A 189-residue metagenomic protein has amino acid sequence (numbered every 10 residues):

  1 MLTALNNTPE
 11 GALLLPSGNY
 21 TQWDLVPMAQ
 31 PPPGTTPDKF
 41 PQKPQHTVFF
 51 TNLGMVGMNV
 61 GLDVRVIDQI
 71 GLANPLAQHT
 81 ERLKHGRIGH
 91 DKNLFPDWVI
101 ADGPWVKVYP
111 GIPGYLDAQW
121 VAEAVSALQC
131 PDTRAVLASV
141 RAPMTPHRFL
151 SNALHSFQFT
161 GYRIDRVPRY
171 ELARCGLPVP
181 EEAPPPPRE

Functional and structural regions predicted by a protein language model:
M1-E189: C-terminal luminal/periplasmic domains and tails of membrane-associated envelope-modifying transferases
